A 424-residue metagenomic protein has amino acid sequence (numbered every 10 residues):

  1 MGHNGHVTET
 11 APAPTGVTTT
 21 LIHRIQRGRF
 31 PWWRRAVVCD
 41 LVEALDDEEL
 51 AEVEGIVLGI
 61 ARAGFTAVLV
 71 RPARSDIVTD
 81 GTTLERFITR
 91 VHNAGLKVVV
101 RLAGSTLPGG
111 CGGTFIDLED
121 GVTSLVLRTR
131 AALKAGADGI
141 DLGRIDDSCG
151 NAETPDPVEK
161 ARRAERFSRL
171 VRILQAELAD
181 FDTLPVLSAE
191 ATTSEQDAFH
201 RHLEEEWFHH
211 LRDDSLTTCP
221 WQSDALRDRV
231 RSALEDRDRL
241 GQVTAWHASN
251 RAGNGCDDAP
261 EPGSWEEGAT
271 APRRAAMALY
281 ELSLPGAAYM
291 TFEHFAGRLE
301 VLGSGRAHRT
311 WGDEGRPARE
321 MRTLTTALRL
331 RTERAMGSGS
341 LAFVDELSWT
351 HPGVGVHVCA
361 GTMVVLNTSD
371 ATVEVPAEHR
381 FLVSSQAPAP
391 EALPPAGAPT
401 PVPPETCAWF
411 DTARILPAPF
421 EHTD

Functional and structural regions predicted by a protein language model:
M1-A94, R130, T270-D424: Carbohydrate-interacting/catalytic domains
R27-D46, K97-T114, A245-G263: N-terminal small/glycine-rich loop or linker at the start of catalytic domains across soluble metabolic enzymes
W33, E43, R128-T129, V171 (+2 more regions): Conserved alpha/beta catalytic core and glycan-binding cleft of carbohydrate-active enzymes
R62-F65, K134-D138, I145, E205 (+1 more regions): A structural motif
P72-T106, V158-L170: Aromatic-lined substrate-binding rim segments of carbohydrate-active enzymes
V100-A137: Active-site-adjacent "subsite" loops/lids of carbohydrate-active enzymes
T123-F199: Active-site neighborhood of glycoside hydrolase catalytic domains
